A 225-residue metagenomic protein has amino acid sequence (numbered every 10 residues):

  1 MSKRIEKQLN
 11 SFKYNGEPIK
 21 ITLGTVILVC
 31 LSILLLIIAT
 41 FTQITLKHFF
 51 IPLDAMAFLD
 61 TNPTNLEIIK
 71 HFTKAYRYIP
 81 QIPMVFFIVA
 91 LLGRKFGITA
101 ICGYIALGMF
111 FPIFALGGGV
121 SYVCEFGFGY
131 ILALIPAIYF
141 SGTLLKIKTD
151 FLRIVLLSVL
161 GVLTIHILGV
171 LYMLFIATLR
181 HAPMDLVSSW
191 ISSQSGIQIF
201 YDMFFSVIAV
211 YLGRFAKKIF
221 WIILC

Functional and structural regions predicted by a protein language model:
S2-I98: Hydrophobic transmembrane alpha-helices
S2-L46, F114-L174, V210, R214 (+1 more regions): Short helix-perturbing small/polar motifs within transmembrane alpha-helices
P18-T22, A75, A115, P183-S188: Helix-boundary and loop/linker segments of multi-pass membrane transporters
Q43, A55-M56, D60, L66-K74 (+1 more regions): Interfacial aromatic-anchored transmembrane helix boundaries in multi-pass membrane proteins
P52-F58, I147-C225: Membrane-embedded alpha-helical hairpins and interfacial helices in multi-pass inner-membrane proteins
E67-I82, C102-F110, T143-V155, L212-A216 (+1 more regions): Hydrophobic alpha-helical transmembrane segments
K74, I82-F86, A100-I105, S121-Y122 (+7 more regions): Alpha-helical transmembrane segments of multi-pass membrane proteins, especially transporters and channels
F87-G97, G103-A106, Y139, I208-I222: Transmembrane alpha-helical segments in integral membrane proteins
